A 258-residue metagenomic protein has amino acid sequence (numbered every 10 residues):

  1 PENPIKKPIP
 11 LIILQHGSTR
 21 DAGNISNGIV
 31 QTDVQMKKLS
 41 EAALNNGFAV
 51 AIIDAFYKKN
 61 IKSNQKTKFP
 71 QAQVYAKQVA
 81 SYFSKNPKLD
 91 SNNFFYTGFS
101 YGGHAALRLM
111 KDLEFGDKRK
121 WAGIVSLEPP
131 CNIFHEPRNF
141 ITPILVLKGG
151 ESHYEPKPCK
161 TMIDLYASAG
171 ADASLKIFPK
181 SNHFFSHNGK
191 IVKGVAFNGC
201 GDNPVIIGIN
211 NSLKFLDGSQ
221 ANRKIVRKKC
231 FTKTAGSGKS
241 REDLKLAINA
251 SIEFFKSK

Functional and structural regions predicted by a protein language model:
I5-I9, L14-N60, I133-F134, S152-P156: Short substrate-entry loop that stabilizes the transition state in hydrolases
Q35, L39, N64-P87, R108: Alpha/beta-hydrolase active-site loop
K88-S100: Alpha/beta-hydrolase fold nucleophile elbow
G98-R108: Glycine-rich nucleophile elbow surrounding the catalytic serine of serine-hydrolase chemistry
G116-C131: A conserved short beta-strand
V146-K148: Short beta-strand/loop motif that positions the catalytic acidic residue of the alpha/beta-hydrolase fold
E155-Y166, K190: Short alpha-helix in the alpha/beta-hydrolase fold that links the catalytic acid
D172-K258: C-terminal catalytic histidine-bearing segment of alpha/beta-hydrolase fold enzymes
